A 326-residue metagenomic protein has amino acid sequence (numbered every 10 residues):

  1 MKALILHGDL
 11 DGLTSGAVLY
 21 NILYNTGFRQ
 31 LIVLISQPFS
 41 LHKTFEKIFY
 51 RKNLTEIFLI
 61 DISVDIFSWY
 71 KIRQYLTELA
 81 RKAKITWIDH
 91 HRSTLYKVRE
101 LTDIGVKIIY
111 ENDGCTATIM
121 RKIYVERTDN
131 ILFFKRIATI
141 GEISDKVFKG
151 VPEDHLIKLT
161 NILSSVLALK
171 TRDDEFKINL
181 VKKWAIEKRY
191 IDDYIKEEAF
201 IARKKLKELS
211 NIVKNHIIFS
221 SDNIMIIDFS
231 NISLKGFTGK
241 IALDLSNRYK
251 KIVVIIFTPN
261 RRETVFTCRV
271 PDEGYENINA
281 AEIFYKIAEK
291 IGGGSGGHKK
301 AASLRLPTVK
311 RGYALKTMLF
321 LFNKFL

Functional and structural regions predicted by a protein language model:
M1, Q30, E56, A83-I85 (+1 more regions): Residues at the starts of beta-strands that form the adenosine-phosphate
M1-H7, I224-F229: Short hydrophobic beta-strand segments
K2, L10, R92-S221, S246-R248: A structured phosphate/pyrophosphate-recognition subdomain
K2-F49: Anionic-ligand anchoring segments at beta-strand to alpha-helix junctions in alpha/beta enzyme folds, i.e., glycine
S15-G16, N53, P152-E153, M225-L326: Glycine-rich, acidic loop segments that terminate in or are immediately followed by a histidine
P38-S40, S63-S68, I232-L234: Short acidic, S/G/P-rich loop/turn micro-motifs used as interaction or catalytic elements
F45, I62-T102, L245: Active-site cofactor/cluster-binding pocket
R51-I57: Short acidic/histidine-rich motifs immediately flanking catalytic phosphotransfer sites in two-component signaling
